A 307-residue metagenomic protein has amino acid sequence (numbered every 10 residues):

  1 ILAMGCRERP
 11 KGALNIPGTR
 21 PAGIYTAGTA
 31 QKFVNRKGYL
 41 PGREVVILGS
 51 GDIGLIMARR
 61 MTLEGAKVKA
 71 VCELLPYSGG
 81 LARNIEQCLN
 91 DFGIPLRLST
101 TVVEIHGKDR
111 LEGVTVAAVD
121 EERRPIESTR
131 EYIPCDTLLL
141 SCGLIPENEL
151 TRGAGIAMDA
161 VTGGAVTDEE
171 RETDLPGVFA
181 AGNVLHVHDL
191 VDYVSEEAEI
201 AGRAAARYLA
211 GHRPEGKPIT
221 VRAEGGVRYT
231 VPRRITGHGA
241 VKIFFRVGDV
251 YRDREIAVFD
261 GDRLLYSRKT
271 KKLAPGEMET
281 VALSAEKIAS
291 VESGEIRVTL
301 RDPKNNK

Functional and structural regions predicted by a protein language model:
I1-E44, D120-S128, L139, V166-D168: FAD-binding core/adjacent interface of flavoenzyme oxidoreductases
E8, G51-I53, I145, L185: Residue-level detector of alpha-helix initiation sites
A22, G28-S78: Rossmann-like NAD(P)H-binding beta-loop-alpha module
G23-V34, T137-H188: FAD-site-proximal beta/loop scaffold in flavoenzymes
T62-E149, V231, G239-K271: A Rossmann-like FAD-binding core segment of flavoenzymes
A181-G226, T230, N306: A conserved FAD-binding loop/helix module that cradles the flavin
I243, I256-V258, I288-N306: Short, aromatic- and glycine-rich surface loops/edge beta-strands on solvent-exposed regions
F244, G276-I288: Exposed aromatic-hydrophobic patches
